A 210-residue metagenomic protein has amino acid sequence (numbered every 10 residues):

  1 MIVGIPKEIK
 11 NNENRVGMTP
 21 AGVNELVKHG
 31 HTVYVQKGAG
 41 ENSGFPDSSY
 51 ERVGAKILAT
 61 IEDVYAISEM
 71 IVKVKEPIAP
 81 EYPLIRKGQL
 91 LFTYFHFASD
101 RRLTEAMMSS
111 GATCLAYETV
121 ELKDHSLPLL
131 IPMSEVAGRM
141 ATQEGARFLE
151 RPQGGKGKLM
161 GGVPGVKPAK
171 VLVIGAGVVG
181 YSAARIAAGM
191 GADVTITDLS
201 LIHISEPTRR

Functional and structural regions predicted by a protein language model:
I2, E8, P77-A169: Glycine/serine-rich phosphate-binding loop and adjoining beta1-alpha1 elements at the start of nucleotide-handling
I2-S110: An N-terminal-biased, well-structured beta-alpha scaffold segment characteristic of Rossmann-like dinucleotide-binding
V27, A184, A188: Gly/Ala-rich phosphate-binding loop of Rossmann-like dinucleotide-binding domains, activating on the conserved
V35, A116, V194-D198: Short beta-strand "acidic-cap" motif of Rossmann-like dinucleotide-binding folds
A176-G177: Glycine-rich Rossmann-fold phosphate-binding loop(s) that bind the pyrophosphate of adenine dinucleotide cofactors
G180-Y181: N-terminal Rossmann-fold NAD(P) dinucleotide-binding loop
G189-D193: Conserved S-adenosyl-L-methionine
S200-R210: Residue-level detector of conserved catalytic or cofactor/ligand-binding positions in enzyme active sites
